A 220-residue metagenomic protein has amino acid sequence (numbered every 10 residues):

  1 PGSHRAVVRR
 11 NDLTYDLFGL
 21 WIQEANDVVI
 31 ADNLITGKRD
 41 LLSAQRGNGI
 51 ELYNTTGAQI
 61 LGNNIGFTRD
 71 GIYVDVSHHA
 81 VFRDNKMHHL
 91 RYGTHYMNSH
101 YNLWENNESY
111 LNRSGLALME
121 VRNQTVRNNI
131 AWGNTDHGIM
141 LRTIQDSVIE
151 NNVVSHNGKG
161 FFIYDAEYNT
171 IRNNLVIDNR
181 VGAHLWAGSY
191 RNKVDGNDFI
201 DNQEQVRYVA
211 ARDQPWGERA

Functional and structural regions predicted by a protein language model:
P1, T14-I22, L42-Y53, F67-Y73 (+7 more regions): Extracellular beta-strand/beta-solenoid scaffold signature
P1-T14, F18, T36, I200-D201: Short intrinsically disordered, low-complexity coil segments enriched in acidic
G2-S3, V8, L20, E24-A25 (+17 more regions): Parallel beta-helix/beta-solenoid
R9, K38-R39, R69, R83-K86 (+5 more regions): Context-gated lysine
D32, G37, G49-E51, D84: Outer-membrane pore/translocation modules
Y190-A220: Acidic, glycine- and Ser/Thr-rich low-complexity intrinsically disordered tracts in extracellular/secreted proteins
